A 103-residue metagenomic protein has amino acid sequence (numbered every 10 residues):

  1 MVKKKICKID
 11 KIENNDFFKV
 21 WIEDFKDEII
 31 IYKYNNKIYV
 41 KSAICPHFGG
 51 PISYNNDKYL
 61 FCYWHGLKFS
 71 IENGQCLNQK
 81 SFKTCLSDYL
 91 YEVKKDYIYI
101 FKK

Functional and structural regions predicted by a protein language model:
M1-N55, S70-I71, S87-K103: N-terminal pre-ligand scaffold of iron-sulfur
Y59-G66, C76-T84: Short cysteine/histidine-rich metal-coordination sites, predominantly Zn2+-binding motifs
